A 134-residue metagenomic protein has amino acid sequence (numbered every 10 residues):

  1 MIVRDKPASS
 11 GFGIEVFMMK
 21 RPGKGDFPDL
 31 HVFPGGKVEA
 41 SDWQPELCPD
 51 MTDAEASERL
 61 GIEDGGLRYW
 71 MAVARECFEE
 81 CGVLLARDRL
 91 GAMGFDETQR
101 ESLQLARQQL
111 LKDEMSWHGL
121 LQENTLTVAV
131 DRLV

Functional and structural regions predicted by a protein language model:
M1-V134: N-terminal leader/linker segments that precede catalytic domains of diphosphate-processing enzymes
